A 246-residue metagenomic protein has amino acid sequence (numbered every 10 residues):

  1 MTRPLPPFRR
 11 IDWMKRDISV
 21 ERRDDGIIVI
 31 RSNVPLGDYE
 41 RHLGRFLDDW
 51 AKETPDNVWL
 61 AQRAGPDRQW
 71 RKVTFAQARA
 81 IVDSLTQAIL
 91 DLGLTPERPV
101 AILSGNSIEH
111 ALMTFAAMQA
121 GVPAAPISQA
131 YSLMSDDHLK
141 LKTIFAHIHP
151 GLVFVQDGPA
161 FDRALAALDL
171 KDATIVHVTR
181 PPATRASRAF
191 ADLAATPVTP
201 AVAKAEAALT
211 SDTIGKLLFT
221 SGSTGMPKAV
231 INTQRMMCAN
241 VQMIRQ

Functional and structural regions predicted by a protein language model:
M1-V73, Q77-L90, T114, A120 (+2 more regions): N-lobe entry segment of adenylate-forming
P35, L60-F115, S132-K142, A189-V198 (+1 more regions): Conserved AMP-binding/adenylate-forming core of the ANL superfamily
P55-V58, H177-V178, P182-F219, M226 (+2 more regions): Conserved pre-ATP/AMP-binding loop-to-beta segment of ANL
V100, A117, I214, T220-S223: Conserved S/T- and glycine-rich ATP-binding loop of Class I adenylate-forming
L103-N106, Q129-A130, F154-P159, T179: Structural motif
F115-P126, T143, H147: Short hydrophobic alpha-helices that are characteristic scaffold elements of the AMP-binding
Y131-A166, P197-V198, N240-Q246: Conserved ATP-dependent adenylate/AMP-binding module captured primarily in the ANL superfamily
G151, L168-T184: Conserved helix-loop-beta element of the AMP-binding
